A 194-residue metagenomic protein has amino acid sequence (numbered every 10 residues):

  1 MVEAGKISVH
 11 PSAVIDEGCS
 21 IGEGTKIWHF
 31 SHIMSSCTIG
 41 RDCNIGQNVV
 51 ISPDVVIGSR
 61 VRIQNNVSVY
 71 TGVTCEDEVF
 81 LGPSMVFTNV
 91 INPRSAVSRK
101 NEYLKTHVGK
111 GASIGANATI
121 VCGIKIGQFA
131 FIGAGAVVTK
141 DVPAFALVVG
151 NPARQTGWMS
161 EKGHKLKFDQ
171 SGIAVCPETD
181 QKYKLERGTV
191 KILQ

Functional and structural regions predicted by a protein language model:
V2-G5, P11, D16-C19, K26-I126 (+1 more regions): Flexible, glycine/small-residue-enriched loop-and-beta-strand segment within the central core of proteins
N44, S113, F131, L147-V149: Short-chain dehydrogenase/reductase
S84, G135, A153: ATP/adenylate-binding site constellation spanning eukaryotic-like Ser/Thr protein kinases, ABC-transporter
G135-D141: Signature of the chemotaxis receptor cytoplasmic signaling rod
A144-G150, M159-F168: Short, intrinsically disordered, charge-biased short linear motifs at domain edges
Q155-W158, A174: Cys/His-enriched microdomains
S160, C176-T179: Short cysteine-rich clusters marking metal-coordination/redox-active sites
K182-Q194: Short metal-binding segments enriched for Cys and/or His
